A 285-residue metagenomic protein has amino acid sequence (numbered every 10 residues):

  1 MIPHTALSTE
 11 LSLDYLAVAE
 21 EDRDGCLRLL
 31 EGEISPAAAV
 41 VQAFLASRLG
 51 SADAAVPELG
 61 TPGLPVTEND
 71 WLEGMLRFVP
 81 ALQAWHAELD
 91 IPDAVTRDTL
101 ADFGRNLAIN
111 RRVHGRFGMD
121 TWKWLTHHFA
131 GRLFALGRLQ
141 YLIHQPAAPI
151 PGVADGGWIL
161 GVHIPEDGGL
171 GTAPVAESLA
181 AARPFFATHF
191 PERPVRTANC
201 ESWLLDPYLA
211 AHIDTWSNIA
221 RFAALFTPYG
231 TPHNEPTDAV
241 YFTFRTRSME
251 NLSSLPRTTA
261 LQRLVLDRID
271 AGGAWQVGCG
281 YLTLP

Functional and structural regions predicted by a protein language model:
M1-L170, T188-T197, A211-P285: Non-catalytic substrate-recognition and accessory regions of acyl/acetyltransferase enzymes
L170-T188: Conserved acetyl-CoA-binding loop-helix of GNAT-fold acetyltransferases
C200-L205: An acidic- and aromatic-residue-enriched active-site/binding cleft used to recognize and process polar
